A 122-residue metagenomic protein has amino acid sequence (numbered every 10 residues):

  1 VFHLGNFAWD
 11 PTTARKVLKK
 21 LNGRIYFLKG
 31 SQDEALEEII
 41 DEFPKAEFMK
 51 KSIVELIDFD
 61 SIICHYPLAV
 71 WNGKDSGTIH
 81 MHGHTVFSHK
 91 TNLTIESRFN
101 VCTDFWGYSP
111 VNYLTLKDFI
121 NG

Functional and structural regions predicted by a protein language model:
V1-E55: Core catalytic region of metal-dependent phosphoesterases/phosphodiesterases, especially metallo-beta-lactamase-like
V1-N6, I25-S31, I63-C64, I79-H84 (+1 more regions): Active-site neighborhood of phospho(di)ester-bond hydrolases with catalytic His/Asp-centered motifs
W9-A14, E34-A35, I62-K74: Extended catalytic core of nucleotide-activated donor transferases of GT-like folds
N22-R24, F43-K45, D60, G77 (+1 more regions): A generic structural signal for alpha->beta connector loops
V54-I57, A69, G73-I79, T85-G122: Binuclear metal-dependent phosphoesterase catalytic core
